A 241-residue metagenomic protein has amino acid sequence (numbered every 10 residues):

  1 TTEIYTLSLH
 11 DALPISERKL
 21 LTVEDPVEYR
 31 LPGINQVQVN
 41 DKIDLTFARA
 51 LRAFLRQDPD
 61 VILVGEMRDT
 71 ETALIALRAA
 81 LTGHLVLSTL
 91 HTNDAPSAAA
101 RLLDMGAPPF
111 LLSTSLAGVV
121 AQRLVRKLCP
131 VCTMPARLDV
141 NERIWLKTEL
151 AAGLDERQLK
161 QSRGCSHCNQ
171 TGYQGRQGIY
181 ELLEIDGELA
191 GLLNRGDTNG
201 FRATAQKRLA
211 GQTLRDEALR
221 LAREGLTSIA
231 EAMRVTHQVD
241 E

Functional and structural regions predicted by a protein language model:
E3, L7-E241: Short, flexible helix-loop junctions that flank or precede catalytic/ligand sites
